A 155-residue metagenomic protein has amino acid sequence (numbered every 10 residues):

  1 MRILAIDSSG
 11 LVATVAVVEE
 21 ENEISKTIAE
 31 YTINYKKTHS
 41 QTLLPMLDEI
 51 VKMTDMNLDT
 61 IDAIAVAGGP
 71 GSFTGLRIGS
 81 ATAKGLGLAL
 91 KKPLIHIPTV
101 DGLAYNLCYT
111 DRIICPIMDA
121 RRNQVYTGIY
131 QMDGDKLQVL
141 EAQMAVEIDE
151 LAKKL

Functional and structural regions predicted by a protein language model:
M1-G68, A145: N-terminal beta-alpha supersecondary unit
V12, S72, Q124: Glycine-rich nucleotide phosphate-binding loop and flanking beta-alpha elements of Rossmann-like dinucleotide-binding
N22-K26, P93-L155: Surface "functional belts" at beta-alpha junctions
N34-T42, F73, R77, A81 (+2 more regions): Residues at secondary-structure transition points
L47, T82-L86, L103-A104: Buried hydrophobic packing segments
A63-L94: DPxDG-like acidic metal-binding loop motif
